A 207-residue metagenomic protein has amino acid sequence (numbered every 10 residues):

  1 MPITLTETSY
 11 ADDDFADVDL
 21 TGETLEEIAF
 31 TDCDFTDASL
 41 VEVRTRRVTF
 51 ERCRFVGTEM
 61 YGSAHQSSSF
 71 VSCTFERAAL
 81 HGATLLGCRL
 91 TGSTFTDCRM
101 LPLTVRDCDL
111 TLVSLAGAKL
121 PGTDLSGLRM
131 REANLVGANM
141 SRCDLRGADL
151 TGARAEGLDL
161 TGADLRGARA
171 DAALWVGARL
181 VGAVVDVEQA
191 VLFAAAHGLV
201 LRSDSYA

Functional and structural regions predicted by a protein language model:
M1-A207: Tandem repeat scaffolds
